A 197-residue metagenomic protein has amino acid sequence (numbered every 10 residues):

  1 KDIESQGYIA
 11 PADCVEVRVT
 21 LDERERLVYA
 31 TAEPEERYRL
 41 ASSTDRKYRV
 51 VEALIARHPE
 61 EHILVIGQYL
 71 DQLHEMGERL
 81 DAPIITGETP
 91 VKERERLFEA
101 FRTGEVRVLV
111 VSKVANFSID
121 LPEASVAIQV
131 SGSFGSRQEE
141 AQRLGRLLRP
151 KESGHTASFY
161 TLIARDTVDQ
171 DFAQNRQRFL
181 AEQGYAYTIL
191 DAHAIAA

Functional and structural regions predicted by a protein language model:
K1-E16, L180: Post-DEXD/H (motif II) to motif III coupling segment of the RecA-like Helicase ATP-binding lobe
I9-D13, P122-V126, E152-F159, Q183-A186: Short glycine-/polar-rich loops that comprise or flank the Walker A/P-loop and associated switch/sensor motifs
D13, R24-E78: Conserved interdomain hinge at the start of the Helicase C-terminal
H62-I66, D71-I119: Conserved helicase ATPase core of P-loop NTP-dependent helicases/translocases
V91-F98, S136-G145: Short, charged, surface-exposed secondary-structure boundary motifs
V108-V110, F117-S133, E139-Q142, S158-L162: A short beta-strand element within the Helicase C-terminal
R146-F179: Conserved segment of the helicase C-terminal RecA-like domain
T188-A197: Acidic, low-complexity intrinsically disordered tails
